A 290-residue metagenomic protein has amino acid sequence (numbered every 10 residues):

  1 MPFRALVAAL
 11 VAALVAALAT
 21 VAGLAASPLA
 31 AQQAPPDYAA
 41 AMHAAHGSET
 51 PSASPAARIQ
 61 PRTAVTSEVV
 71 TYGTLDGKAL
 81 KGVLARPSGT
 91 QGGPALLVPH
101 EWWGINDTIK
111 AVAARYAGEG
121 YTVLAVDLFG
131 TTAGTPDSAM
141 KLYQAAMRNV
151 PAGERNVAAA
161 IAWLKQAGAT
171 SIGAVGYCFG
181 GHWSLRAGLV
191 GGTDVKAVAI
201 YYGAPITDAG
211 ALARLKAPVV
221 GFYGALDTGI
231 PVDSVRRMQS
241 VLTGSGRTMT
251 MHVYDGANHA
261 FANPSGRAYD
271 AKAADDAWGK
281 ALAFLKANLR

Functional and structural regions predicted by a protein language model:
A8-S27: Bacterial N-terminal signal peptides
P35-T63, V69-K165, S265: Serine-hydrolase catalytic machinery in alpha/beta-hydrolase-like enzymes
V112, P231-V241: Short alpha-helix in the alpha/beta-hydrolase fold that links the catalytic acid
L128-T132, A204, A257: Short beta-to-alpha linker loops that shape the active-site pocket of alpha/beta-hydrolase fold enzymes
A158-K216: Primarily recognizes the serine-hydrolase "nucleophile elbow" in alpha/beta-hydrolase and SGNH/GDSL folds
L215, G221-Y223: Short beta-strand/loop motif that positions the catalytic acidic residue of the alpha/beta-hydrolase fold
L226-I230: Acidic catalytic loop of the alpha/beta-hydrolase fold
T243-R290: C-terminal catalytic histidine-bearing segment of alpha/beta-hydrolase fold enzymes
